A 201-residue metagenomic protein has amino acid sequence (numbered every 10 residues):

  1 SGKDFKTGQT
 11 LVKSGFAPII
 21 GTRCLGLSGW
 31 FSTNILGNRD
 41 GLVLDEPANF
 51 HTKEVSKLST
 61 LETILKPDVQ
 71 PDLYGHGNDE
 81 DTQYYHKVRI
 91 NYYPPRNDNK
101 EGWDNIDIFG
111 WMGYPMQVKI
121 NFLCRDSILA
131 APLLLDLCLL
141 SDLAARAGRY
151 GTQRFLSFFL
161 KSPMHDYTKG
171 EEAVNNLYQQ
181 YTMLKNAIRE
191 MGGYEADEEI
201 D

Functional and structural regions predicted by a protein language model:
G2, K6-E80: Conserved anion/nucleotide-ligand pocket segment
K3-K6, K13, K53, K57 (+7 more regions): Context-gated lysine
E46, E54, E62, E80 (+5 more regions): Glutamate identity and glutamate-enriched acidic tracts
L61-R149: C-terminal and late-domain segments of enzyme folds
F109-D201: C-terminal active-site/capping subdomain that shapes the small-molecule cofactor and substrate pocket of enzyme
